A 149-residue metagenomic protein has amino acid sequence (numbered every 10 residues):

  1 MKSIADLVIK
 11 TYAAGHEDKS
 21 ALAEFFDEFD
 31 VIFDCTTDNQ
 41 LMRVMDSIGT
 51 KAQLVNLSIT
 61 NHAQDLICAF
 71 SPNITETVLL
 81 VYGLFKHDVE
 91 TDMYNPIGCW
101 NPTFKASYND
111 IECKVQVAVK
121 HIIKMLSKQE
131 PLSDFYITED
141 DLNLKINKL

Functional and structural regions predicted by a protein language model:
M1-L7: Glycine-rich phosphate-binding loop and adjoining beta1-alpha1-beta2 segment of Rossmann-like nucleotide-binding folds
L7-I9, S133: Residue-level recognition of the N-termini of beta-strands and the immediately preceding loop/turn
I9-T11, L54: Hydrophobic/aromatic anchor residues within beta-strands of the central parallel beta-sheet of Rossmann-like
Y12-S20: Conserved SAM/SAH-binding loop
E24-V31, C35-L149: Glycine-rich phosphate/adenylate-binding loop
